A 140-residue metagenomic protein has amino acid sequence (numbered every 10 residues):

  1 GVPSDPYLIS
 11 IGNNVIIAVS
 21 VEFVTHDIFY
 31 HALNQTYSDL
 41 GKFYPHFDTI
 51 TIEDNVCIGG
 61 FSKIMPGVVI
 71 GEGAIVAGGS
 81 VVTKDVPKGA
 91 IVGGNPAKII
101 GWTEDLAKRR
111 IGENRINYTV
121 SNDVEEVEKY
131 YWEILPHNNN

Functional and structural regions predicted by a protein language model:
G1-V69, P96, W102-E104: Flexible, glycine/small-residue-enriched loop-and-beta-strand segment within the central core of proteins
N14, D27-H31, G73, N95-N140: Terminal amphipathic alpha-helical/low-complexity segments used for targeting or macromolecular assembly
C57, I75, I91-V92: Short-chain dehydrogenase/reductase
G60-V76, S80-K84: Beta-rich strand-turn-strand
P87-K88: Conserved beta-to-alpha transition
